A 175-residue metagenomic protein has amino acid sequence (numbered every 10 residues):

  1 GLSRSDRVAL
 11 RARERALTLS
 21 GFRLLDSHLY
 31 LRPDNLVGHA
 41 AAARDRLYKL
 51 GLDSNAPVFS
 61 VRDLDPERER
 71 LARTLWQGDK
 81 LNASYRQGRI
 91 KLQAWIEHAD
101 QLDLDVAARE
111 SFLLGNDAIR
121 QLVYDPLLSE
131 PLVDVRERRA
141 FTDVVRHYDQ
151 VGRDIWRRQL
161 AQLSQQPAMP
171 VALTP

Functional and structural regions predicted by a protein language model:
G1-L2, I119: Short, hydrophobic/proline-enriched secondary-structure or compact coil segments at domain edges
S3-W95: Mid-protein regulatory/catalytic core that forms ligand/cofactor-binding pockets and protein-protein interaction
P66-P175: C-terminal regulatory/effector modules of DNA-binding transcriptional regulators
